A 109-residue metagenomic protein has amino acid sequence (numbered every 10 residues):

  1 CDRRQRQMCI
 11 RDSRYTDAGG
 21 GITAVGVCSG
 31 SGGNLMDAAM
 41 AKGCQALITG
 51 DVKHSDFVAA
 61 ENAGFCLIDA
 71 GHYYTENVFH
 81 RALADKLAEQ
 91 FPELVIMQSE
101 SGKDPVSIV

Functional and structural regions predicted by a protein language model:
C1-I10: Single conserved hydrophobic/aromatic residue that forms the stacking wall/gate of nucleotide- or nucleobase-binding
R3, A38, A82, K86: Alpha-helical scaffold segments in soluble metabolic enzymes
R11-Y15: A short linear hydrophobic-aromatic micro-motif
D17-D69: A C-terminal functional module that forms or caps the active site or interfaces directly with catalytic machinery
A70-V109: C-terminal functional extensions of proteins
